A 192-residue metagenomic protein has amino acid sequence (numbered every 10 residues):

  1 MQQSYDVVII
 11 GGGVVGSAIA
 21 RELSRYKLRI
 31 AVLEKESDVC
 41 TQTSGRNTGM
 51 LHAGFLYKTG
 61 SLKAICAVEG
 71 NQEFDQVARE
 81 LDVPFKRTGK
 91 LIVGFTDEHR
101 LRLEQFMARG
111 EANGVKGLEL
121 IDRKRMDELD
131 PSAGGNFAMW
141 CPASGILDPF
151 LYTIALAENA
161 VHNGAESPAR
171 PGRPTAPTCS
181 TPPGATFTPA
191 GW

Functional and structural regions predicted by a protein language model:
Q2-V15, A31: Beta1/beta-strand and adjacent pyrophosphate-binding region of the FAD-binding site in flavoprotein oxidoreductases
Y5, D82, P189-A190: Local beta-strand N-terminus motif with an aromatic residue
S24-G45: Glycine-rich FAD pyrophosphate-binding loop
L28-I30, G117-L118, W192: Hydrophobic anchor at the start of a short beta-strand that flanks the dinucleotide cofactor-binding loop
G49-R125, L129, G135: Dinucleotide-binding Rossmann-like beta1-alpha1 core, especially the glycine-rich loop that anchors the ADP
M139-G191: Helical element adjacent to the flavin cofactor pocket in flavoenzyme catalytic cores
